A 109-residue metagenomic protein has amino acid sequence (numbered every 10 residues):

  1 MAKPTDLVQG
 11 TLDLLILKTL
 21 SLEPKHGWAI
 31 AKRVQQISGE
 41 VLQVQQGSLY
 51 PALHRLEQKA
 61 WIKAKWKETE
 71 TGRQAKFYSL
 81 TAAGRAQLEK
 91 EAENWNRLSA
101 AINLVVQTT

Functional and structural regions predicted by a protein language model:
M1-V8, E91: Intrinsically disordered, low-complexity serine/threonine- and proline-rich regulatory segments
D6-S48: N-terminal helix-turn-helix DNA-binding core of bacterial DNA-binding proteins
L22, K67-E70: Short polar/acidic secondary-structure junctions
L49-L56: Basic amphipathic alpha-helical segments that dock to polyanions
A60: Glycine-centered, phosphate/nucleic-acid-interacting loop/turn motifs that mediate DNA/RNA or nucleotide
A64: Short beta-strand "wing" residues that participate in macromolecule-binding interfaces
E70-A92: Basic, amphipathic "hinge/linker" alpha-helix immediately C-terminal to the N-terminal HTH DNA-binding motif
A86-T109: Amphipathic alpha-helical dimerization/coiled-coil segments that flank or bridge DNA-binding/regulatory modules
